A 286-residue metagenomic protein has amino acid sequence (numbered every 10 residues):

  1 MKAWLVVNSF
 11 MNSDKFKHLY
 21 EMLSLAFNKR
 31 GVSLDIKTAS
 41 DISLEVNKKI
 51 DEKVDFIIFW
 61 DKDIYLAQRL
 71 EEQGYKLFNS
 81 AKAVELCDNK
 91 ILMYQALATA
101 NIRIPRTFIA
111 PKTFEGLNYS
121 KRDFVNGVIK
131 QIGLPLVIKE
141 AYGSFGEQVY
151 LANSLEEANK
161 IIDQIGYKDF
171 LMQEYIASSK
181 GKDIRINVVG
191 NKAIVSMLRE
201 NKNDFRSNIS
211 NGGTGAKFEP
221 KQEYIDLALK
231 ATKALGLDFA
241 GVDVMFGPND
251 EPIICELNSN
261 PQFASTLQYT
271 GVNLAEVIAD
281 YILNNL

Functional and structural regions predicted by a protein language model:
K2-S9, V84-G181, Q222: Active-site nucleotide/adenylate-binding loops and adjacent lid/helix of ATP-dependent enzymes
V6-G116: Conserved N-proximal alpha/beta basic substrate-recognition cap immediately N-terminal to, or forming the N-lobe
K62-I64, A83, R199, M245-N249: Short glycine-enriched loops at secondary-structure junctions
F108, A141, Y175-I176, N187 (+2 more regions): Anionic group-transfer/hydrolysis microenvironments
L136, I194-V195, A240, I253: Protein kinase-like catalytic core scaffold
F145-L235: Phosphate-binding site of ATP-dependent enzymes
Q173, I184, L237-N249: A short glycine-rich, hydrophobically flanked beta-strand micro-motif that places a catalytic Asp/Glu for divalent metal
K233, G247-L286: C-terminal active-site "lid" helix and adjoining low-complexity regulatory extension at the edge of ATP-using catalytic
